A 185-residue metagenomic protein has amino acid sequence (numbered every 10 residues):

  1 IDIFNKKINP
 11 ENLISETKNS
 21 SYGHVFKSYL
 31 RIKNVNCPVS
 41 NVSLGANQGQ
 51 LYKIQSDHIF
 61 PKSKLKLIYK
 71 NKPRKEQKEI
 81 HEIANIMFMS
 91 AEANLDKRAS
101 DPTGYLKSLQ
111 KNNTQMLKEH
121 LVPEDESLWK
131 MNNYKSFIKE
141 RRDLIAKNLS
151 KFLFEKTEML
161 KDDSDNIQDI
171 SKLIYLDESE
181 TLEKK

Functional and structural regions predicted by a protein language model:
I1-I59, K64: Intrinsically disordered, low-complexity N-proximal targeting/linker segments that flank membranes
K18-N19, G49-K53, E79-I83, I138 (+1 more regions): Active-site-proximal structural scaffolding
I54, K66-L95: Short beta-strand-alpha-helix junction that forms the catalytic/metal-binding core of metal-dependent nuclease domains
D57-F60, M87, A91-N94, L106 (+1 more regions): Generic hydrophobic alpha-helical scaffold/packing signal
K62-K66, E92-A99, K111, P123 (+2 more regions): Short, well-ordered loop/turn and helix-capping segments at boundaries between secondary-structure elements and domains
L65-I68, K97-G104, L128-N132, T157-E158: Short conserved micro-motifs at the rims of enzyme active sites and ligand-binding pockets
E79, G104-K107: Substrate/cofactor-recognition hotspot
Q110, T114-K185: C-terminal, well-folded lobe of enzymatic/effector domains
